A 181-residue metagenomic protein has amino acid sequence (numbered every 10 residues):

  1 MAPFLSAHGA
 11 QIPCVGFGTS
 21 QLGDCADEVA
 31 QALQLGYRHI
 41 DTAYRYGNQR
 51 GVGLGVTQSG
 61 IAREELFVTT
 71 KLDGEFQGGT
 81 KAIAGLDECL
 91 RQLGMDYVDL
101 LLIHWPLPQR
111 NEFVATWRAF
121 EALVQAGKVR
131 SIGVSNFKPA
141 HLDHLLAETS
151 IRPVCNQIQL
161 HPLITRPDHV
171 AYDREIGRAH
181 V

Functional and structural regions predicted by a protein language model:
M1-L66: N-terminal binding-site loop/beta-alpha segment at the start of enzyme catalytic domains that lines or forms
F17, A32, I40, V52 (+8 more regions): Conserved, mostly hydrophobic/aromatic
Q21-L33, G78-G94, A115, A140-H144 (+1 more regions): Short, acidic/polar
L22-C25, D41-G51, E75-T80, P108-N111 (+1 more regions): Acidic-and-aromatic substrate-binding clefts and catalytic sites of carbohydrate-active enzymes
G53-T70, A122-G127, S150: Alpha-helix-loop-beta-strand connector modules within alpha/beta enzyme cores
R63-F76, Y97-P106, Q157-L160: A short, structured active-site edge motif that brings together acidic residues
A82-I103, A122-A126, A147-E148: CE4/NodB-like, metal-dependent polysaccharide N-deacetylase domain that modifies extracellular/periplasmic N-acetylated
P106-H180: Beta/alpha (TIM)-barrel catalytic core signal, keyed to glycine-rich beta->alpha loops juxtaposed to Asp/Glu that bind
